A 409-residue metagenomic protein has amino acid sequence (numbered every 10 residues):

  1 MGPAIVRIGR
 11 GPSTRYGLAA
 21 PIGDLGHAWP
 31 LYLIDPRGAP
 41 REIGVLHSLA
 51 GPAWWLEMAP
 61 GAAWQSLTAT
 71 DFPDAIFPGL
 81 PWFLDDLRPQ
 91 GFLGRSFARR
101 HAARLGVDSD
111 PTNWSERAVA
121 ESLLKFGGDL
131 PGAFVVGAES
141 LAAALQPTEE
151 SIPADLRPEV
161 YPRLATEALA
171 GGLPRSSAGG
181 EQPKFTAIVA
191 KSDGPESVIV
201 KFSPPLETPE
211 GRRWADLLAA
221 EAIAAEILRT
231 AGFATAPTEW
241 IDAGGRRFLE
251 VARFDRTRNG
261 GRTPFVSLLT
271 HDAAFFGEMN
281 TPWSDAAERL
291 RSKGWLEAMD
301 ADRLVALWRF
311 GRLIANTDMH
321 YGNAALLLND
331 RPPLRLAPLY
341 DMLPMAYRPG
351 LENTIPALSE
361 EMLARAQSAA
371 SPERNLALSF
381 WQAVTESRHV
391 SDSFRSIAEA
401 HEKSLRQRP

Functional and structural regions predicted by a protein language model:
G2-P409: Phosphate/dinucleotide-binding and metal-coordinating scaffold of catalytic cores in nucleotide-dependent enzymes
